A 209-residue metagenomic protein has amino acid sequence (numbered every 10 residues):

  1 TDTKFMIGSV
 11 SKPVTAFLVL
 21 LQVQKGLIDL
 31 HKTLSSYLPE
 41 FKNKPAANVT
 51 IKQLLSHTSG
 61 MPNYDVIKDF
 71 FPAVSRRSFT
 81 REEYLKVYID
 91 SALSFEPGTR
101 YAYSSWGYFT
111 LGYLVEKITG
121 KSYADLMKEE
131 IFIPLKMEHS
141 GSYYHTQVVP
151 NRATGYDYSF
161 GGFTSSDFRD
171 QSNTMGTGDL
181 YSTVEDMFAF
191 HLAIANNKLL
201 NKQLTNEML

Functional and structural regions predicted by a protein language model:
T1-Q53, L93-S104, M175-G178: Short active-site loop at a secondary-structure junction that contains or immediately precedes the catalytic residue(s)
A46-L209: Short, surface-exposed loop or secondary-structure junction motifs that flank catalytic or metal-binding residues
